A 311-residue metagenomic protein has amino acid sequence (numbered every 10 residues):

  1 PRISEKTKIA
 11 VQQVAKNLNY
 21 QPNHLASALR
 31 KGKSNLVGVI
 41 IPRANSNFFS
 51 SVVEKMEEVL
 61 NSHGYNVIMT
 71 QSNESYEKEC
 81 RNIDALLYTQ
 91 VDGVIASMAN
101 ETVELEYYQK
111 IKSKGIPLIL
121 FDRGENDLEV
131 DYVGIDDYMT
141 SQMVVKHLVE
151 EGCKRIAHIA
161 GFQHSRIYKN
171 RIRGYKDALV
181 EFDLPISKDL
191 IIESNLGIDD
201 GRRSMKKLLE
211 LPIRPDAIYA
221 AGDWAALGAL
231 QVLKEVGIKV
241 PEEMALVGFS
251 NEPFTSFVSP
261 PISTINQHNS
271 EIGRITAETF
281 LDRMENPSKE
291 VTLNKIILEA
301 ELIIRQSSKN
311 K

Functional and structural regions predicted by a protein language model:
P1-N35, K309: N-terminal helix-turn-helix DNA-binding module of bacterial transcription factors
N17, E58-H63, R81-Q90, L105 (+1 more regions): Bacterial carbohydrate/catabolite-sensing allosteric modules
N17-N23, E77, N100, L230: Short gly/ser/thr-rich secondary-structure transition/capping motifs
P22, K31-N45, H63-Y65: Interdomain hinge and pocket-entrance segments immediately C-terminal to HTH DNA-binding domains
I41-E58: N-terminal winged-helix
N73-Y76, A99-V103, W224: Short beta->alpha connector loops
V94: Intrinsically disordered, low-complexity polar regions and short flexible loop motifs
